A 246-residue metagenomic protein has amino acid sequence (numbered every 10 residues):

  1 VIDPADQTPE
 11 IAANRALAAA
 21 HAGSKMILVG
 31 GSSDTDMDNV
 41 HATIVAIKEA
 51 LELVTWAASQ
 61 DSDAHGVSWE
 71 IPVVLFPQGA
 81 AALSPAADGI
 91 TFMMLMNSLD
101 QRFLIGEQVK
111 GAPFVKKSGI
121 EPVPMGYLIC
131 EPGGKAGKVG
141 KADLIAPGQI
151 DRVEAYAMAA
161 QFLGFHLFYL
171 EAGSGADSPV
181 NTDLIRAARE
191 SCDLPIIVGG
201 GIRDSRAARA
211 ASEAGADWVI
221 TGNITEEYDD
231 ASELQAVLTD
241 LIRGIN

Functional and structural regions predicted by a protein language model:
V1-A46, A50-V54, D143-F165: Conserved N-terminal beta1-alpha1 strand-loop-helix module at the mouth
V1-I2, I27-V29, V73-L75, I90-F92 (+4 more regions): Hydrophobic faces of well-ordered beta-strands that scaffold small-molecule active sites in alpha/beta enzyme cores
V1-Q7, I120, P132-G134, G148-A155 (+1 more regions): Alpha/beta catalytic cores of nucleotide-metabolism and tRNA/nucleoside-modifying enzymes
I11-R15, L75, G79-F92, S191-V219: Catalytic cores of alpha/beta
L28-D34, G89-L104, A172-G175, G201-I202 (+1 more regions): Glycine-rich phosphate-binding active-site loops on the catalytic face of alpha/beta enzymes
D38-Q78, G111-V123, S178-D204, A236-N246: Alpha-helix-loop-beta-strand connector modules within alpha/beta enzyme cores
A81-Q161: Conserved anion-binding
K135-I185, T225-E233: Glycine/Thr-rich beta-alpha phosphate-binding loop at enzyme active sites
